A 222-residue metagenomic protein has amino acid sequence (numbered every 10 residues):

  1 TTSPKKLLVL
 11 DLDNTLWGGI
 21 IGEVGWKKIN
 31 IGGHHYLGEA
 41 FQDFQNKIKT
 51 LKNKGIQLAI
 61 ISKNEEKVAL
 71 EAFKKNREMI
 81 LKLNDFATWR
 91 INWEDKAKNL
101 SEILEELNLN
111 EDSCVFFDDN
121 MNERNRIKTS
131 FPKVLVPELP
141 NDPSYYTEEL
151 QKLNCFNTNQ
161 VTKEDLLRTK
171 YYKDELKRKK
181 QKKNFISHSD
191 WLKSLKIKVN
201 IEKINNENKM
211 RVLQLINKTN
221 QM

Functional and structural regions predicted by a protein language model:
K5-I21, I127: Asp-based phosphoryl-transfer active-site loop
L16-D43: Active-site neighborhood of HAD-like aspartate-dependent phosphohydrolases
K28-Y36, N76-D95, E102: Glycine-rich phosphate-binding "P-loop"
D43-K74, W89-I91, V199, K203 (+1 more regions): Substrate-recognition element of Asp-dependent hydrolases with the DxDx(T/V) motif
L100-M121, I127: Conserved Lys-Pro-Asp/Glu-containing loop-to-beta segment of HAD-superfamily phosphomonoesterases, centered on
V134-N141: Short hydrophobic/aromatic-enriched beta-strand-loop microsegments
R178-N205: Conserved N-terminal entry element of GNAT/NAT acetyltransferase domains
L215-M222: Helix-loop element at the rim of GNAT/NAT acetyltransferase active sites that forms part of the acceptor-substrate
